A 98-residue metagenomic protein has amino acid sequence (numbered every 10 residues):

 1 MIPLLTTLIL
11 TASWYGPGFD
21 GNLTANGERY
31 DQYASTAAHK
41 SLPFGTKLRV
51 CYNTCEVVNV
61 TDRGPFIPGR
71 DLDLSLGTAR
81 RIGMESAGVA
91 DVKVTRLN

Functional and structural regions predicted by a protein language model:
I2-N98: Secreted/periplasmic proteins
